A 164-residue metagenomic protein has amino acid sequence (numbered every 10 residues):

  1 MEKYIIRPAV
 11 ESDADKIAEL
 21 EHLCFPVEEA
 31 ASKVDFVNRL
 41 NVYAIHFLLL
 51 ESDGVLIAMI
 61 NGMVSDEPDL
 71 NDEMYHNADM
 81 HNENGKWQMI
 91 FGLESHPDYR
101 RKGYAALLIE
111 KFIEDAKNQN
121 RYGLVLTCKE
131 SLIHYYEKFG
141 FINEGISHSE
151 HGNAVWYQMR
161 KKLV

Functional and structural regions predicted by a protein language model:
Y4-I17: A short beta-loop-alpha structural element at the N-terminal edge of CoA-dependent acyl/N-acetyltransferase catalytic
A9, L93-S95: Hydrophobic adenine-recognition pocket in adenosine-nucleotide-binding enzymes
V27-S52, N61-M80: Active-site rim helix/loop that mediates acceptor-substrate recognition in acyltransferases
E51-D53, K161-K162: Active-site beta-strand termini and strand-to-loop segments that position acidic
V55, M59-L93, R100, S149-V155: Conserved acyl-donor/pantetheine-binding loop and adjacent beta-alpha core of acyl/acetyltransferases and related
S65-E67, T127, E137, I142-Q158: Conserved catalytic-core motifs of GNAT/GCN5-like acyltransferases
S95, R101-E114: Conserved acetyl-CoA-binding loop-helix of GNAT-fold acetyltransferases
I109, A116-C128: Conserved GNAT acetyl-CoA-binding A-motif
